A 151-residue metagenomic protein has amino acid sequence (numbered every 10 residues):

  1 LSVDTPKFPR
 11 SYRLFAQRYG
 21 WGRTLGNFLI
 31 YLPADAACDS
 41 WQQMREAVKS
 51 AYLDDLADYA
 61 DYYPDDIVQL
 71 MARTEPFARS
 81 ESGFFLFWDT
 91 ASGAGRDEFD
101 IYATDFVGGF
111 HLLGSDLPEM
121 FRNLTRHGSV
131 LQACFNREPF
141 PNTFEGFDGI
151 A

Functional and structural regions predicted by a protein language model:
L1-F84, G149-A151: A surface-exposed partner-binding patch
L32-A34, H111, R122, N136: Short, intrinsically disordered/low-complexity patches at protein termini and at juxtamembrane boundaries
A37-C38, G93-D97: Short, solvent-exposed loop/turn segments that connect beta-strands within catalytic domains and beta-strand-rich
F85-W88, D97, F110-H111: Short helix/loop capping segments that flank catalytic or ligand/cofactor-binding pockets
L86-G93, Y102-T104: Low-complexity, glycine/alanine/valine/leucine- and proline-rich hydrophobic stretches
A103-V130: Compact, glycine/acidic-enriched structural inserts
R122-A151: Acidic, proline/glycine-rich low-complexity IDRs
